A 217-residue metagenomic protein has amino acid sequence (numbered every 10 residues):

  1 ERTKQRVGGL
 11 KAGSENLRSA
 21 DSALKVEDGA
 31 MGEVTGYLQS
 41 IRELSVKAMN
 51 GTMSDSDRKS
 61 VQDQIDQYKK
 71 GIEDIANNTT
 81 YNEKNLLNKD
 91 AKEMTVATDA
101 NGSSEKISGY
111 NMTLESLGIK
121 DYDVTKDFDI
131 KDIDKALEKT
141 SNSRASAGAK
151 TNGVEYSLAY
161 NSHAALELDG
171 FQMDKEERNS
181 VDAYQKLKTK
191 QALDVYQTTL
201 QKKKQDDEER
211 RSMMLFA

Functional and structural regions predicted by a protein language model:
E1-K69, E73-K89, G148, V154 (+2 more regions): Structural signature of extracellular appendage/secretion-system components
N16, A23, A136-K139, Y160: Long, heptad-repeat alpha-helical coiled-coil segments that mediate oligomerization and form fibrous "stalk/rod"
S22-L24, Y81-K89, Y110-E115, N179-V181 (+1 more regions): Short alpha-helical linear motifs
V34-Y37, K126-I133, A164: Generic alpha-helical segment signature
D74-G148, N152-G153, A217: Polar, low-complexity export/assembly segments characteristic of proteins that are secreted or assemble on the cell
A149-A164: Non-transmembrane, heptad-repeat alpha-helical coiled-coil rod segments that act as dimerization/spacing scaffolds
A165-A217: Proline-poor, low-complexity alpha-helical tail modules
